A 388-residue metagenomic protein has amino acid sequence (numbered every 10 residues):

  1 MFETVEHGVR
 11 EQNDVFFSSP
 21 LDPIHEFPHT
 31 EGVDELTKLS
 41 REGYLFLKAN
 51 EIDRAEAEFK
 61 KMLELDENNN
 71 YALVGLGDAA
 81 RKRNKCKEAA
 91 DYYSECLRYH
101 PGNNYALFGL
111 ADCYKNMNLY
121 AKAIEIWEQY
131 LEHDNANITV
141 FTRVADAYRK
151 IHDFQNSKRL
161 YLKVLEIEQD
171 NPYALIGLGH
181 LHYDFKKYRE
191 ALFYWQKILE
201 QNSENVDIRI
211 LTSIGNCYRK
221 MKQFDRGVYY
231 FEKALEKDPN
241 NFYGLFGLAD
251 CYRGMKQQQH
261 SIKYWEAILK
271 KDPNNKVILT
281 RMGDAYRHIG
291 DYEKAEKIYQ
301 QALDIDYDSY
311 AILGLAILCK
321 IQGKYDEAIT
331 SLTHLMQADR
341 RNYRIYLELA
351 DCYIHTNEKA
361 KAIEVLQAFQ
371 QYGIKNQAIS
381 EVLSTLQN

Functional and structural regions predicted by a protein language model:
E35, N69, N103, N137 (+7 more regions): Residue-level recognition of tetratricopeptide repeat
K38, A72, A106, V140 (+7 more regions): TPR alpha-solenoid repeat register
R41, G75, G109, R143 (+7 more regions): Canonical tetratricopeptide repeat
K48, K82-R83, N116, K150 (+7 more regions): Register position in tetratricopeptide repeats
L65, Y99, H133-D134, I167 (+6 more regions): Structural marker of alpha-solenoid helical repeat scaffolds
